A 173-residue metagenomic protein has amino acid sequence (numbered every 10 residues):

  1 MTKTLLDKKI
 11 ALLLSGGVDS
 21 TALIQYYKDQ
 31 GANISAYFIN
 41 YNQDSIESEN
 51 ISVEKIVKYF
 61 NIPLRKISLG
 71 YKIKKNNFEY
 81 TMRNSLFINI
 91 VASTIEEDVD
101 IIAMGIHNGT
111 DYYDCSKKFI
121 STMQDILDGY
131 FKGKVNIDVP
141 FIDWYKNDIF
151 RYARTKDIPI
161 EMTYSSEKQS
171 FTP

Functional and structural regions predicted by a protein language model:
M1-K156: ATP-dependent adenylation/nucleotidyltransferase module used to activate substrates
R154-P173: Immediate flanking context of iron-sulfur cluster ligation sites
